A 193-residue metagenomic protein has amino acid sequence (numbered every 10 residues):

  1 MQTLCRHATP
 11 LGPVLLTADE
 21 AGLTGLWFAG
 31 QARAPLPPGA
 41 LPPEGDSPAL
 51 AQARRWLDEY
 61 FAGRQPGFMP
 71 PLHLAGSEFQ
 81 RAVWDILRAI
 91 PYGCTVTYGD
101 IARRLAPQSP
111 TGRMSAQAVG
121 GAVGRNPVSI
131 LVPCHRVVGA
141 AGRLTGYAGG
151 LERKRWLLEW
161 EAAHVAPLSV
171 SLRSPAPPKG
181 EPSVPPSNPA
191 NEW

Functional and structural regions predicted by a protein language model:
M1-T24: DNA-contacting interfaces and partner/effector-binding or oligomerization modules in DNA-centric proteins
T3-P10, R64-R173, W193: Nucleic acid-binding interface residues in structured DNA/RNA-binding domains, emphasizing the DNA-engaging scaffolds
A8, W27, A148, P178-K179: Residue-level detector of conserved, well-ordered beta-strand and adjacent loop positions that form binding/recognition
L15-L16, G25, T97, G146: A sequence-level detector of short linear motifs
A18-M69: Compact structured core domains
A176-E181, P185: Short, low-complexity intrinsically disordered segments enriched in A/P/G/S/L with frequent Arg, especially at protein
S187-W193: N-terminal, intrinsically disordered charge-dense segments
